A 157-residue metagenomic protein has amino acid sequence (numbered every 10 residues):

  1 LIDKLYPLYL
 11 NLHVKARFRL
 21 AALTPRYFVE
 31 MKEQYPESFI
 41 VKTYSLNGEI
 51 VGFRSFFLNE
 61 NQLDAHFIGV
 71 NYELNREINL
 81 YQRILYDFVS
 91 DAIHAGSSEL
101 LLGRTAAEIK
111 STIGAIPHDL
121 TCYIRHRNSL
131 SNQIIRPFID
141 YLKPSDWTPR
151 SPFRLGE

Functional and structural regions predicted by a protein language model:
L1-R76, E157: A conserved beta-strand-loop-helix scaffold within acyl/acetyltransferase catalytic domains
D3, D64, Y81-Q82, F138: Short, flexible segments with low predicted structural confidence
P7-L10, N71, F88-V89, I139 (+1 more regions): Generic signal for short, ordered secondary-structure residues within or immediately flanking folded domains
L8, T24-M31, I84-V89, T105-I109: Short, hydrophobic/aromatic alpha-helical segments in well-folded domains
L46, A95-E157: Active-site/acyl-donor-binding loops of N-acyltransferases
N75-S90, L102: Conserved acetyl-CoA-binding loop-helix of GNAT-fold acetyltransferases
